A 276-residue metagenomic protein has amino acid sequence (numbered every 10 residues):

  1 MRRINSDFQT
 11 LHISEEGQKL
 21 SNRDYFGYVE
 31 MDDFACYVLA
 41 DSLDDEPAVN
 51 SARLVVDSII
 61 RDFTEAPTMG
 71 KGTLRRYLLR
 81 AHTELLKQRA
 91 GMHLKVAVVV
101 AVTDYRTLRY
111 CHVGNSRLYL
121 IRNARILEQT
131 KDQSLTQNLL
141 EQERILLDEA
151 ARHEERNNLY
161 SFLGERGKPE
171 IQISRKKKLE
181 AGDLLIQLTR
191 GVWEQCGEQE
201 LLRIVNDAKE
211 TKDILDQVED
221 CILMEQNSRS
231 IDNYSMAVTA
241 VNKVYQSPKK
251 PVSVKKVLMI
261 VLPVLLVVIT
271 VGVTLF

Functional and structural regions predicted by a protein language model:
M1-F276: PP2C/PPM-type serine/threonine phosphatase catalytic domain
